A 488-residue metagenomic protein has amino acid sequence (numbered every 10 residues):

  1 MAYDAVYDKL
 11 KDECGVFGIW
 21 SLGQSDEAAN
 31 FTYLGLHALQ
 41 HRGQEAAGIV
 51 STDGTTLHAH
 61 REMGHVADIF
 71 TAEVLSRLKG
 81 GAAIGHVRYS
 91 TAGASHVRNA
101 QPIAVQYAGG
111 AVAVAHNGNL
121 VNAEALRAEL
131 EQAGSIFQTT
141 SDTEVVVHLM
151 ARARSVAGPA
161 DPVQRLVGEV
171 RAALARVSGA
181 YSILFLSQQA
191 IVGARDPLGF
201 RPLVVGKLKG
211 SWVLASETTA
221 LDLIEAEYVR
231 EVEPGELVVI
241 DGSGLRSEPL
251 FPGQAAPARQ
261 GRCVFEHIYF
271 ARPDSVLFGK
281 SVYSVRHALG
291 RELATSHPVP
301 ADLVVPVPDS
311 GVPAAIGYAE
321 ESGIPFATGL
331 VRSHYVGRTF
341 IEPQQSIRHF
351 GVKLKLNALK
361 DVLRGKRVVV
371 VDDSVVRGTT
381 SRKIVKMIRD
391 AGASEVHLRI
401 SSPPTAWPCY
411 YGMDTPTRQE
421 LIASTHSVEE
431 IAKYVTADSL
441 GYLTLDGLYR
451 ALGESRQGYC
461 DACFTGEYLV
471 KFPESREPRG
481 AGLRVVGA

Functional and structural regions predicted by a protein language model:
M1-P234, V239-A301, V307, E395 (+1 more regions): Conserved short alpha-helical segments that host acidic/polar catalytic motifs at enzyme active sites
T91-A92, N122, V192, F200-R201 (+8 more regions): Flexible loop/turn segments at secondary-structure boundaries
S135, V156, S296-D302, E320-A327 (+2 more regions): Secondary-structure transition/capping motifs at alpha-helix termini and the adjoining loop/turn into the next element
T139, E144-L149, F326-G337, Y434-L452: A conserved beta-strand->alpha-helix junction
L174, Q189, E225-E231, K386-A488: PRPP-dependent phosphoribosyltransferase catalytic core
V304, G311-Y318, S322, F326 (+2 more regions): Extended, hydrophobic alpha-helical segments in both membrane/secreted and soluble proteins
G323-V368, T379, A406-P416: Short, glycine/charge-rich flexible loops or terminal/linker lids adjacent to PRPP-binding catalytic cores
N357-V371, V375, F472-G480: Mobile, glycine- and charge-enriched loop segments and immediately flanking short secondary-structure elements within
